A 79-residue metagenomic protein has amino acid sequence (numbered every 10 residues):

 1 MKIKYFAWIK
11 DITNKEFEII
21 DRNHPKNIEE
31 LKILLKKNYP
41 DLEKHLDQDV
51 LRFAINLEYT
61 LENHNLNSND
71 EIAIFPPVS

Functional and structural regions predicted by a protein language model:
M1-S79: Ubiquitin-like/PB1-type beta-grasp interaction modules and other compact soluble beta-rich domains
